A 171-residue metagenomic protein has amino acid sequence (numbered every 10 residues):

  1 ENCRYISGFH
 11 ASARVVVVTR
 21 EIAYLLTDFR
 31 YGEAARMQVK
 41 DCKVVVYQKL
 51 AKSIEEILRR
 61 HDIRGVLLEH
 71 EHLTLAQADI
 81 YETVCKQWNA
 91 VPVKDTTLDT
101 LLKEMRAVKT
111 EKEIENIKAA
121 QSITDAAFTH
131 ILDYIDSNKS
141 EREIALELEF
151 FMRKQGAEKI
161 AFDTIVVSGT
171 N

Functional and structural regions predicted by a protein language model:
E1, E71, I165-V167: Active-site beta-loop-alpha junctions enriched in small/polar residues
E1-R60, L73, E111, S122-I123: N-terminal accessory/capping or targeting/presequence segment of soluble
Q38-K40, S137-K139, D163-V166: N-terminal start-of-chain detector that recognizes signal peptides and the immediate post-cleavage beginning
K49-I160: Flexible, acidic/His-enriched mid-domain "rim/lid" segments that flank
A157-T170: Short, basic/aromatic beta-hairpin or loop at an interaction surface
